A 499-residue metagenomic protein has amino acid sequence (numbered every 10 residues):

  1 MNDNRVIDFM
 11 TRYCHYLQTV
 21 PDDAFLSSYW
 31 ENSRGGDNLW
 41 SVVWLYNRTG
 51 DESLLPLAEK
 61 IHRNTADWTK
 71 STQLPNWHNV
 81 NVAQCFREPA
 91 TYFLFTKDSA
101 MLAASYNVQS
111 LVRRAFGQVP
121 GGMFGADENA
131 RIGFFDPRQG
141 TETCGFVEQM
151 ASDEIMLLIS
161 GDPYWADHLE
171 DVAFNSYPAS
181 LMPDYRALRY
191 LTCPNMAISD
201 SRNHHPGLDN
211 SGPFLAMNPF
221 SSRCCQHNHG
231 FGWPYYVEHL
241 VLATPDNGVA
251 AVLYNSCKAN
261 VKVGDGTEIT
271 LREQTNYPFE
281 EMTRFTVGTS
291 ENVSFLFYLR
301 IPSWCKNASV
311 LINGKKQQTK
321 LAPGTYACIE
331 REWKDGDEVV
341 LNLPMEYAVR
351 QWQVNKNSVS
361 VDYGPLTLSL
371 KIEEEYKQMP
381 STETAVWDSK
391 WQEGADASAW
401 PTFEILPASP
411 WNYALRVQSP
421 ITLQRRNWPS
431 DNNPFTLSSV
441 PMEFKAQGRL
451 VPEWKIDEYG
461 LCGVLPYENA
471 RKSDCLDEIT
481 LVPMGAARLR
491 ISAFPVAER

Functional and structural regions predicted by a protein language model:
M1, E31-N47, H78-L94, T141-L157 (+2 more regions): Well-ordered alpha-helical segments within folded domains of soluble proteins
M1-T11, Y46-E59, F93-Y106, R113 (+2 more regions): Structural helix-adjacent loops and short alpha-helical linkers that scaffold large soluble proteins
D8-F25, S53-T72, A104-G121, D171-M182 (+1 more regions): Long, well-ordered core segments of solenoidal/helical folds
L94-A115, D136-R186, M196-A197: Catalytic-core region of carbohydrate-active enzymes that cleave or remodel glycosidic bonds
S105, D167-N175, S180-T286, A322 (+1 more regions): C-terminal beta-rich recognition modules with glycine/proline-rich loops and embedded aromatic residues
N292-I312: Beta-strand-rich binding/interaction modules
F295-Y298, I329-P344: C-terminal beta-strand-rich structural cap/linker in extracellular carbohydrate-active enzymes
C305-E330, V349-V354: Solvent-exposed beta-strand/loop surfaces of large extracellular or lumenal domains
